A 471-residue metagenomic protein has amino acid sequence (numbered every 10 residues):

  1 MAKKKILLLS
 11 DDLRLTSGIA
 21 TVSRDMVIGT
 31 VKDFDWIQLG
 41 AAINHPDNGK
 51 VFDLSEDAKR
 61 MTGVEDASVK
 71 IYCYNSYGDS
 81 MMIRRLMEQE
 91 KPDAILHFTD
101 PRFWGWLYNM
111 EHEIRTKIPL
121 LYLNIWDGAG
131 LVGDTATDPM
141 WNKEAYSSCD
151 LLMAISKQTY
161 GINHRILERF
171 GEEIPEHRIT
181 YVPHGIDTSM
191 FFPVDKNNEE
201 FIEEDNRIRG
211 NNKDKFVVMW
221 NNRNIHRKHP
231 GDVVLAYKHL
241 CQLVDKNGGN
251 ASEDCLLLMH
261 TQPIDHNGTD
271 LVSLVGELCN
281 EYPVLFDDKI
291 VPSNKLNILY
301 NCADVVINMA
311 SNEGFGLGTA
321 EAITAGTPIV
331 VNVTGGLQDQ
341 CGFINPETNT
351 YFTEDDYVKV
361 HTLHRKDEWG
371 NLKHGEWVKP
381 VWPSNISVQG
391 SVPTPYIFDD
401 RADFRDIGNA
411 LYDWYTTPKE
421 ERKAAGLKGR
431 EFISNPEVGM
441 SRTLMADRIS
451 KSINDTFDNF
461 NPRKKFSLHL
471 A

Functional and structural regions predicted by a protein language model:
M1-E56, E90, L470-A471: N-terminal subdomain of nucleotide-sugar transferases
L8, M153, G210-K228, V234-Y237 (+1 more regions): Conserved donor-binding/catalytic core segment of Leloir-type glycosyltransferases
A20-D25, I225-D245: A conserved mid-protein helix/loop that constitutes part of the nucleotide-sugar donor-binding site
S68-K70, A251, G268-N294, I298: Nucleotide-activated donor-binding/catalytic signature segment of Leloir-type glycosyltransferases, i.e., the conserved
Q158, G185: Carbohydrate-associated surface elements
S311: Aromatic "clamp/platform" in nucleotide-sugar-dependent glycosyltransferases that forms part of the donor/acceptor
P328-V331, T348-D355: Short hydrophobic beta-strand element within catalytic cores of glycosyltransferases and related nucleotide-activated
R365-A471: C-terminal amphipathic helix plus adjacent low-complexity, charged tail appended to glycosyltransferase catalytic
